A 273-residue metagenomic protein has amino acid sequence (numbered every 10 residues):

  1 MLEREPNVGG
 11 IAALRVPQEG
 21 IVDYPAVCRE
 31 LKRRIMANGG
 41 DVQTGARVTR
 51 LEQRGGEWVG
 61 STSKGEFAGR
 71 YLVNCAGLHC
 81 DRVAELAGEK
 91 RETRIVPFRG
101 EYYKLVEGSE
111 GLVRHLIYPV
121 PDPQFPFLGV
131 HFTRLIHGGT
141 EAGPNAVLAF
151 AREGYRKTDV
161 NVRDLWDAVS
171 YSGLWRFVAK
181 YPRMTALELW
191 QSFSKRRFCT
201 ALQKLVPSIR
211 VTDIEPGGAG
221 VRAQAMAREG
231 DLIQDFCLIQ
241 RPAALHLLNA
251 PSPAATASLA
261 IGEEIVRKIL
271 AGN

Functional and structural regions predicted by a protein language model:
M1-I11: A conserved beta-strand/loop capping segment in the N-terminal third of enzymes that catalyze redox or closely related
L2, D41-Q43, E215: General small-molecule cofactor/ligand-binding pocket signal
P6, M36-D41, Q53, E89 (+3 more regions): Generic secondary-structure signature for well-ordered alpha-helical cores
L14-Y71, C75, H79-R82, A257-L270: Helical element adjacent to the flavin cofactor pocket in flavoenzyme catalytic cores
I21, P25, E107, G111 (+3 more regions): Electropositive phosphate-/nucleotide-binding environments in soluble metabolic enzymes
Y24, C28, A76, V96 (+2 more regions): A structural signal for well-ordered alpha-helical scaffolds and beta->alpha junctions
L51-N161: Flavin-dependent oxidoreductases
K157, R163, A168-N273: C-terminal catalytic lobe of FAD-dependent flavoproteins
